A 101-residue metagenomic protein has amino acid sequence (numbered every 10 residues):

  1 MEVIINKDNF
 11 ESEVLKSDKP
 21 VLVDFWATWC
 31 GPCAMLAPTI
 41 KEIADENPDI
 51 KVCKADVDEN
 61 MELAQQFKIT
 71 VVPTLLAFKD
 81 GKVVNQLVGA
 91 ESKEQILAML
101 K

Functional and structural regions predicted by a protein language model:
V3-P20, M61: A short beta-strand-turn-helix
N6, W26, C53: Conserved Rossmann-like nucleotide-binding pocket used by diverse enzymes that bind dinucleotide cofactors
D18-K19, F25-W29, V71: Short pre-active-site segment immediately N-terminal to redox-active cysteine/selenocysteine motifs in thiol-based
D18-P20, A37-A55, E59: Conserved helix-turn-beta segment immediately C-terminal to the redox Cys motif in thioredoxin-like folds
F25-T39: Conserved redox-active cysteine motifs that mediate thiol-disulfide chemistry, especially di-cysteine Cys-X(1-2)-Cys
M61, F67-L76, E91: Structural micro-motif
A77-K101: Non-catalytic, surface beta->alpha helical segment in thiol-disulfide oxidoreductase systems
